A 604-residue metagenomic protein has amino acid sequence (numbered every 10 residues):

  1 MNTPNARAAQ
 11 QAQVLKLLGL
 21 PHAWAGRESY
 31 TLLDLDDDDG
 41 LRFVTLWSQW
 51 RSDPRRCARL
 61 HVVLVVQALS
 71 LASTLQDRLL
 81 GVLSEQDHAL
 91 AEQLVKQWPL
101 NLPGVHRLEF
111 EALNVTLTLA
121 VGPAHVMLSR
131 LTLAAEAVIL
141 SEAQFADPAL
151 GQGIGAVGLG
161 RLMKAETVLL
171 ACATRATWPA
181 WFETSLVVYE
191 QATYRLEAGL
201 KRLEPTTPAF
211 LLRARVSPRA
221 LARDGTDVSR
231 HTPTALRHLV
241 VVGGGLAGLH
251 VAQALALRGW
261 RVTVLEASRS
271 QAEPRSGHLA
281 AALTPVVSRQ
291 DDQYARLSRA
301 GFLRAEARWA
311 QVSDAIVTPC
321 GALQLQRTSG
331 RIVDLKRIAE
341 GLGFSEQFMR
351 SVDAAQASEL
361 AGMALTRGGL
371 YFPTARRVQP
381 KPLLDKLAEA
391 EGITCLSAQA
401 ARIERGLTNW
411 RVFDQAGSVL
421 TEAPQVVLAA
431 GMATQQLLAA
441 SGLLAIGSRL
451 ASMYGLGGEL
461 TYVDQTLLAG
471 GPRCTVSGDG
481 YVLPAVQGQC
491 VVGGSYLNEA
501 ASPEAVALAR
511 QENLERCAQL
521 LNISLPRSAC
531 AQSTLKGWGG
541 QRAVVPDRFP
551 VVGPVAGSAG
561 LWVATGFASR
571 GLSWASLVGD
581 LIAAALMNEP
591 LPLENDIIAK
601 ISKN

Functional and structural regions predicted by a protein language model:
A23-L133, A156: The AdoMet/dcAdoMet-binding core of the Class I SAM-like
G151-A165: A short glycine-rich, Lys/Arg-flanked "PGG" loop and its adjoining helix->strand segment in the class I
C172, Q293-G301, L325-R331, L370-K386 (+3 more regions): Short beta-strand to alpha-helix junction loop
L211, A220-T234, V240-R258, A267 (+4 more regions): Active-site substrate-recognition segment that forms the wall of the catalytic cavity or substrate channel
A280-L360: Dinucleotide-binding Rossmann-like beta1-alpha1 core, especially the glycine-rich loop that anchors the ADP
R289, A315-Q324, F348-E389, S495-N498 (+1 more regions): Helix-loop-beta segment of a Rossmann-like dinucleotide-binding subdomain
L396-R411: A conserved short coil-to-beta-strand element within the FAD-binding core of flavoproteins
R527-N604: C-terminal catalytic lobe of FAD-dependent flavoproteins
